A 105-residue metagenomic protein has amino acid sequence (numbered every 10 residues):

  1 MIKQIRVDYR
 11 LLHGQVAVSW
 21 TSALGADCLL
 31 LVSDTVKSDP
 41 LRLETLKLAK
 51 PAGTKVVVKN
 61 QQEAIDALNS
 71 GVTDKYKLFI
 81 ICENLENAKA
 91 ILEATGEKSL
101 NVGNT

Functional and structural regions predicted by a protein language model:
I2-K55: Long, hydrophobic N-terminal alpha-helical segment
D27-L29, P51-T54, F79-I80, L100-T105: Short, surface-exposed linear patches
K59-N104: Ordered, amphipathic secondary-structure segments that act as subunit-interaction surfaces in large macromolecular
